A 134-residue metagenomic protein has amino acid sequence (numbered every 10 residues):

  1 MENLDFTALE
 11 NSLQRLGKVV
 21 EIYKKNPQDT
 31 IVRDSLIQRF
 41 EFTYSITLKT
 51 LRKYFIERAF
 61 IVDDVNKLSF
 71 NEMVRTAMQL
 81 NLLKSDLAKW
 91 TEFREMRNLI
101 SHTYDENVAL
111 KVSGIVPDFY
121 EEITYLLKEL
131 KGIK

Functional and structural regions predicted by a protein language model:
M1-K134: Solvent-exposed interaction patches of small proteins and small membrane subunits
